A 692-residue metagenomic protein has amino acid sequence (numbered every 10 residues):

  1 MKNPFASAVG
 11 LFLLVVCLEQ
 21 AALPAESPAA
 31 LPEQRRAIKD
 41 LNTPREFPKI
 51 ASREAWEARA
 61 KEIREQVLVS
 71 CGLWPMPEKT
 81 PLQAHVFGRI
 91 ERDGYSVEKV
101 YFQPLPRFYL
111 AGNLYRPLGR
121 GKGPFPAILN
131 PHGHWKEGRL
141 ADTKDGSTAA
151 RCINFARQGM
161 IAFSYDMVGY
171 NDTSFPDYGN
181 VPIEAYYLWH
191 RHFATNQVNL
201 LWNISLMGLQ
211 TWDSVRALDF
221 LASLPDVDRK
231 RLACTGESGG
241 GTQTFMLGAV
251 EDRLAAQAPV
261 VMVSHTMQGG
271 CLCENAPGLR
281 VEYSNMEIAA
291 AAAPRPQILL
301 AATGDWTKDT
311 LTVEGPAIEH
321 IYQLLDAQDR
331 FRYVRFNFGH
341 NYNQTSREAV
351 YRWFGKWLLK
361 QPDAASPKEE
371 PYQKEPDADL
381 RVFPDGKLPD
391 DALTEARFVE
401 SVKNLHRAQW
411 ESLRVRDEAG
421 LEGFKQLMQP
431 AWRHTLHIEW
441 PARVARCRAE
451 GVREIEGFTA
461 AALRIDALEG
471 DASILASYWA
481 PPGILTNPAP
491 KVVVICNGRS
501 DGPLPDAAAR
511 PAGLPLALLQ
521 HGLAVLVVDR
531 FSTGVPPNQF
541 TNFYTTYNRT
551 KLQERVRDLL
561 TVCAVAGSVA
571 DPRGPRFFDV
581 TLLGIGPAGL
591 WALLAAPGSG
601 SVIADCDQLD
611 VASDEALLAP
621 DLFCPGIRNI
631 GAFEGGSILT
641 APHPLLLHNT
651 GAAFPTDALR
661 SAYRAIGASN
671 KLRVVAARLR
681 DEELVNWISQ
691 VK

Functional and structural regions predicted by a protein language model:
M1-A6: Positively charged n-region of N-terminal signal peptides that target proteins for export
A8-E19: Bacterial N-terminal signal peptides
L23-L110, R120-G123, L300-K491, R499-A524 (+6 more regions): Alpha/beta-hydrolase-fold serine-hydrolase catalytic core, especially in secreted/extracellular enzymes
Y115-P117, P131, Y165, T235-E237 (+12 more regions): Generic beta-strand/beta-sheet core signal
G121-V215, A222-S223, M262-C273, N487-A570 (+2 more regions): Cap/lid segment of the alpha/beta-hydrolase catalytic domain
L140-S147, E184-Y187, L201-W212, C234-F245 (+8 more regions): Alpha-helix capping and helix-loop boundary segments enriched in small/acidic/polar residues
L209, R216-V281, V562-A632: Primarily recognizes the serine-hydrolase "nucleophile elbow" in alpha/beta-hydrolase and SGNH/GDSL folds
C234-V260, T266-E274, G278, E282-L325 (+4 more regions): Catalytic-domain carbohydrate-binding cleft regions of carbohydrate-active enzymes
